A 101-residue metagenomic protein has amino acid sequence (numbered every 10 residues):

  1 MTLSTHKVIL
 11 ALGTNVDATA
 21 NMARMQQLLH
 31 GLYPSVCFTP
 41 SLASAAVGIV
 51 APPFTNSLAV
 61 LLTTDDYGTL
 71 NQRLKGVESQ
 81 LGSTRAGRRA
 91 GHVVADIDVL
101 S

Functional and structural regions predicted by a protein language model:
M1-S101: Core catalytic alpha/beta fold that binds nucleotide/phospho-ligands
